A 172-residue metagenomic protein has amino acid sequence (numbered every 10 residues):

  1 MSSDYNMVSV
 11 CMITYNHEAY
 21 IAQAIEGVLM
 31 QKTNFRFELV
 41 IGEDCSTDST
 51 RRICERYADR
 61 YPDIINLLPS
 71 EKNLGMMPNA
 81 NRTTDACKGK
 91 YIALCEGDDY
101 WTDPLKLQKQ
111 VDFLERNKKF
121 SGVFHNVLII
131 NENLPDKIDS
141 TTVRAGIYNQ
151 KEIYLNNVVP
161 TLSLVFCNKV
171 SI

Functional and structural regions predicted by a protein language model:
M1-I172: Nucleotide-sugar donor-binding/catalytic module of glycosyltransferases that assemble extracellular/cell-envelope
